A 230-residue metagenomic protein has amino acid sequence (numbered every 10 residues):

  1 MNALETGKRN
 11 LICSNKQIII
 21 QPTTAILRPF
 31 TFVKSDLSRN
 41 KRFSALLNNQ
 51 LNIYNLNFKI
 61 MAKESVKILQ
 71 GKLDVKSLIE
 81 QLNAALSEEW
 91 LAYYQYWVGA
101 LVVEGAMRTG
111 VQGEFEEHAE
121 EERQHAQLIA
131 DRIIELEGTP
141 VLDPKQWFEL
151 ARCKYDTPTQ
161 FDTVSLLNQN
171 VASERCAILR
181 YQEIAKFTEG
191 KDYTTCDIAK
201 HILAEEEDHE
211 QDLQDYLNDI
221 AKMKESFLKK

Functional and structural regions predicted by a protein language model:
I19, T31-K230: Iron-associated oxidoreductase/ferritin-like identity signal
